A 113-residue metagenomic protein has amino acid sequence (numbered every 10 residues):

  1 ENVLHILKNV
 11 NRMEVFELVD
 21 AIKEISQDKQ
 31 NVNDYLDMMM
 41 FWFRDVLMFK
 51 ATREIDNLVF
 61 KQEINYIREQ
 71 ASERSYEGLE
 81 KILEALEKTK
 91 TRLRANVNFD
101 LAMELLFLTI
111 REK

Functional and structural regions predicted by a protein language model:
E1-M38, W42-K113: Charged, glycine-rich active-site and insertion segments that engage polyanionic ligands
